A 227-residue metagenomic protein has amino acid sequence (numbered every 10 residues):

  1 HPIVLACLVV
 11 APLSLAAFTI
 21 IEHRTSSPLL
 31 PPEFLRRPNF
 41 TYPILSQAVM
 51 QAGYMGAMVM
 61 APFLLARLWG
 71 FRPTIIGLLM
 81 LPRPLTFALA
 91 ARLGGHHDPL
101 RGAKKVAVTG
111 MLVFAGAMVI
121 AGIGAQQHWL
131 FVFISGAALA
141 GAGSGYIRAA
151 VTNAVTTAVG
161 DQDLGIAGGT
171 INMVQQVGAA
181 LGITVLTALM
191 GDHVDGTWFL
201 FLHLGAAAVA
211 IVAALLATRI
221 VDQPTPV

Functional and structural regions predicted by a protein language model:
P2-V10, S14, S27-T225: 12-transmembrane solute porter fold
T19-R24, G191: Structural signal for the C-terminal ends of transmembrane alpha-helices and the immediately following loop
